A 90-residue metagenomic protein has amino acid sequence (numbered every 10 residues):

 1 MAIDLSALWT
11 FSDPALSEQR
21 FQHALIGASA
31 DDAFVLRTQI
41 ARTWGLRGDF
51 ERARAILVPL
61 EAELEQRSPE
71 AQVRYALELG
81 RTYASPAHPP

Functional and structural regions predicted by a protein language model:
I3-T10, V35-D49, V73-P89: Tandem amphipathic alpha-helical repeat scaffolds
L5-F11, H23-S29: A structural signal for repeat-array scaffolds
L25-I26, V58-E65: Amphipathic alpha-helical segments of tetratricopeptide repeats
